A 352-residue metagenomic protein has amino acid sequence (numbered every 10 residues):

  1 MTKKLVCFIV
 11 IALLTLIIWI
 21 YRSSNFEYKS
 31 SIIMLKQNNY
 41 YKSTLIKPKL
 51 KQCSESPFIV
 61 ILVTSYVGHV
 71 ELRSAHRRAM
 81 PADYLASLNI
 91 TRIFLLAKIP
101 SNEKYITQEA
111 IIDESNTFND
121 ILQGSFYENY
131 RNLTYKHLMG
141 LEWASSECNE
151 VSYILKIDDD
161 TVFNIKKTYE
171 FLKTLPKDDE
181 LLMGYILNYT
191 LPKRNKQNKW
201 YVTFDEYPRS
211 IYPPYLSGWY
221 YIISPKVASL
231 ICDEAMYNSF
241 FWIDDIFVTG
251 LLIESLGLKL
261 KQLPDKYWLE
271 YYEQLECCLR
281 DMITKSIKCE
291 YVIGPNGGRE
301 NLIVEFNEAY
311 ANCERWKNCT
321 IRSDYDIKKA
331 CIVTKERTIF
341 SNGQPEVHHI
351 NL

Functional and structural regions predicted by a protein language model:
M1-L352: Secretory-pathway lumenal glyco-enzymes, predominantly type II signal-anchor Golgi glycosyltransferases
